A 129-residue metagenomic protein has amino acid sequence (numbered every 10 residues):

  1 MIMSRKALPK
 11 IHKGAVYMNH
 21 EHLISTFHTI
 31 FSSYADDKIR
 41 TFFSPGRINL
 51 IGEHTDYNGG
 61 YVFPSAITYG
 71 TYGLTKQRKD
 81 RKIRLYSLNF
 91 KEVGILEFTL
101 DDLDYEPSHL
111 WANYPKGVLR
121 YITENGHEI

Functional and structural regions predicted by a protein language model:
S4-I129: ATP-binding N-lobe of GHMP and related small-molecule kinases
